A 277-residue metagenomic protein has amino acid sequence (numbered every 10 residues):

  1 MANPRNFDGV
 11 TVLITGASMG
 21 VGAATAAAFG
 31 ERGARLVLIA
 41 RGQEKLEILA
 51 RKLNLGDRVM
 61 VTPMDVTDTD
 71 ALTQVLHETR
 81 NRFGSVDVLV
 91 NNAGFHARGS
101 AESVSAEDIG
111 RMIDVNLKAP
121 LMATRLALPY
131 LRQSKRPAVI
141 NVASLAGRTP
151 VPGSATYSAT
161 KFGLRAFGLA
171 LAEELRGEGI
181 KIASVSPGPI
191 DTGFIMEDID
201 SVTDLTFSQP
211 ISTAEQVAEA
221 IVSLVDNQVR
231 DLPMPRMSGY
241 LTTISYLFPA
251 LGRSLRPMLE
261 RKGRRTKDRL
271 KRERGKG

Functional and structural regions predicted by a protein language model:
S18-G20: Conserved glycine-rich cofactor-binding loop
R32-L49: Conserved glycine-rich Rossmann-like NAD(P)H-binding loop of the short-chain dehydrogenase/reductase
E44, P63-Q74, A106: The beta1-alpha1 cofactor-binding region of Rossmann-like NAD(H)/NADP(H)-dependent oxidoreductases
S100-A101, S105-I113: Substrate-binding pocket helix/loop in short-chain dehydrogenase/reductase
T124, T160: Active-site helix of classical SDR
S144: Residue(s) in the substrate-gating loop at a strand-loop-helix junction that position the organic substrate next
E174-S238: SDR active-site lid
